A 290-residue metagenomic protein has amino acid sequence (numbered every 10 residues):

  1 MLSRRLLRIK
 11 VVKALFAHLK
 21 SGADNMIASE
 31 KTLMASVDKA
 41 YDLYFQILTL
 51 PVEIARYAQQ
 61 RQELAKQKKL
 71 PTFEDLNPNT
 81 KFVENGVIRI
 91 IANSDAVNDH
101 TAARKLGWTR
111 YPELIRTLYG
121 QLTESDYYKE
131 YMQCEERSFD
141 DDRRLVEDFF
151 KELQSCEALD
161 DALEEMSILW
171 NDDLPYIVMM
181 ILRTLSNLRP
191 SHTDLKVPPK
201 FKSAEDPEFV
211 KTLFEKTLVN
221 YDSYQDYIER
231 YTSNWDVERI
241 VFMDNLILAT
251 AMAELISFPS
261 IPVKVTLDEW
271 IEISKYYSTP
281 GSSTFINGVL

Functional and structural regions predicted by a protein language model:
M1-L290: Class I Rossmann-like S-adenosyl-L-methionine
